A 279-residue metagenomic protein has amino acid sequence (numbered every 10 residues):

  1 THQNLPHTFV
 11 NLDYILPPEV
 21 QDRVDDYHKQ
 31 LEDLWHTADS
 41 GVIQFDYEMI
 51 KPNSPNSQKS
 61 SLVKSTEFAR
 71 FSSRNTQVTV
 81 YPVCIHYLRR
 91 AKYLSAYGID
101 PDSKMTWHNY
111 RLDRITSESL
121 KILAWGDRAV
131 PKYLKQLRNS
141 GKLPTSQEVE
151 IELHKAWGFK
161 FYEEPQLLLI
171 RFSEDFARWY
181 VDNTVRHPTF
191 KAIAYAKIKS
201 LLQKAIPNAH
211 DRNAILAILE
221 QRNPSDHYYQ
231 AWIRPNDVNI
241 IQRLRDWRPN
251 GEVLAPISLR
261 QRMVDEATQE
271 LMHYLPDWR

Functional and structural regions predicted by a protein language model:
T1-A69, Y97: Bulky hydrophobic/aromatic content
S54, S103-K104, A177-V181: Short acidic/glycine-rich loop or secondary-structure boundary segments that cap or lie
R74-T79: Short, glycine/acidic-rich beta->alpha junctions
P82-C84: Short, surface-exposed charged micro-motifs
H86-Y87, R245: Well-ordered beta-strand positions
A91-A96: Short aromatic-glycine-enriched beta-strand elements
D100-Q147: Flexible linker/loop signature enriched in Pro/Ser/Thr and Pro/Gly
R138-R279: Polybasic (Lys/Arg-rich)
